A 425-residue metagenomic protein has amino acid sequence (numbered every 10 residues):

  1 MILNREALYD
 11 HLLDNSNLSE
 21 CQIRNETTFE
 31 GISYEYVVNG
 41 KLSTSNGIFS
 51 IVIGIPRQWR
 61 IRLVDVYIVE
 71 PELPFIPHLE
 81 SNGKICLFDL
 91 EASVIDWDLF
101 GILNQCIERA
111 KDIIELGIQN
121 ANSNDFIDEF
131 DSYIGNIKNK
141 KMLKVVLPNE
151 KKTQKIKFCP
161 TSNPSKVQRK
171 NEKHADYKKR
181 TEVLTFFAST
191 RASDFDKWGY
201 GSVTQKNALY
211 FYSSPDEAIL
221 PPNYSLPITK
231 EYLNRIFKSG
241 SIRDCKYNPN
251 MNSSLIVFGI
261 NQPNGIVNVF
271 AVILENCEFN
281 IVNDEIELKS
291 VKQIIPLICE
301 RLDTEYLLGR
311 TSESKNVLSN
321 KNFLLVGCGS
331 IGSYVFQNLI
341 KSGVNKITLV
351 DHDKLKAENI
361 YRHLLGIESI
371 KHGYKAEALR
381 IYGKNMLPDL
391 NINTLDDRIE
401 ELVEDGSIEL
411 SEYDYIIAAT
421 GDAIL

Functional and structural regions predicted by a protein language model:
M1-Y34, I228: Start-of-domain signal
Q22-A92, D98-N104: Compact alpha/beta protein-protein interaction domains typified by the UBC
Y67-C159: Domain-scale recognition of soluble eukaryotic interaction modules
I76, I424-L425: Rossmann-fold NAD(P)-binding glycine/threonine-rich loop
K144-N320: Glycine/serine-rich phosphate-binding loop and adjoining beta1-alpha1 elements at the start of nucleotide-handling
S314-K354: Glycine-rich adenosine-cofactor-binding loop
K354-P388: Glycine-rich phosphate-binding loop and adjoining beta1-alpha1-beta2 segment of Rossmann-like nucleotide-binding folds
R380, K384-Y415, T420-I424: A structured beta-alpha segment of the ubiquitous adenosine-cofactor-binding alpha/beta core
